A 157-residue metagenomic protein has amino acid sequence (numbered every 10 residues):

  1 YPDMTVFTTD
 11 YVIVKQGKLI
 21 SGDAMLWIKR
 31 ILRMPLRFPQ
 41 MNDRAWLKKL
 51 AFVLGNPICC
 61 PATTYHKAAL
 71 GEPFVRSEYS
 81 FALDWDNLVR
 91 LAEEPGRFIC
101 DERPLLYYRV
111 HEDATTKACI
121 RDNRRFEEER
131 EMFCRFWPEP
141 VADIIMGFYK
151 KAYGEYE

Functional and structural regions predicted by a protein language model:
Y1-T5: Conserved donor-nucleotide/metal-binding helix-loop-beta segment in metal-dependent transferases, i.e., the alpha-helix
F7-I20: Short beta-strand-to-loop element that shapes/binds the nucleotide-sugar donor at the catalytic cleft/hinge
T9, G22, W27-F126: Conserved nucleotide-sugar donor-binding catalytic segment
V12-I13, D113, G154: Short, internal active-site loops enriched in acidic
I120-R130, M146-E157: Non-catalytic, C-terminal membrane-associated alpha-helical segments of glycosyltransferases
C134: Juxtacatalytic substrate-recognition/specificity segment
W137-P138: TPR/TPR-like (Sel1-like) alpha-helical repeat modules
